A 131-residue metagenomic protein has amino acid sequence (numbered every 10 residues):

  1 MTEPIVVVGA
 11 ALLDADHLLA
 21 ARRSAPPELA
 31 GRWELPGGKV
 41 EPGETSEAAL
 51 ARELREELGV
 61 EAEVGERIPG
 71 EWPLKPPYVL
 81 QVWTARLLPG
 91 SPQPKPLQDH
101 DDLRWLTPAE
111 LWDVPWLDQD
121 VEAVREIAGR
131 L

Functional and structural regions predicted by a protein language model:
M1-L18, K39: Conserved N-terminal beta-strand and adjoining loop/helix that marks the start of the Nudix/MutT-like hydrolase domain
V6-V8, D16, Y78-Q81, D101: Change "...and in nucleic-acid phosphodiester-cleaving endonucleases..." to "...and in nucleic-acid processing enzymes
A10-A11, A25, E71-W72, Q93-L97: Short secondary-structure boundary/capping segments
H17-E56: Conserved Nudix-box catalytic region and its N-terminal flanking loop in Nudix hydrolases and closely related
R55-G65: A SAM-dependent methyltransferase catalytic signature shared across enzymes that methylate proteins
E61-A62, G70-P94, R104-P108, D120 (+1 more regions): Active-site-adjacent beta-strand/loop module that shapes the phosphate/pyrophosphate-binding cleft
L111-W112, V124: A generic structural signal for short hydrophobic patches within well-formed alpha-helices
